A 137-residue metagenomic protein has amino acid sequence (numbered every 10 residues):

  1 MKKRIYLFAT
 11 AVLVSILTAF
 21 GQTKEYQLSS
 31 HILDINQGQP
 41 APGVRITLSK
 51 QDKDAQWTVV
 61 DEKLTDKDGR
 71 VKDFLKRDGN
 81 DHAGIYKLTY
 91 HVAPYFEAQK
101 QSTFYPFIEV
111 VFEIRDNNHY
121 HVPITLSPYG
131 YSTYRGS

Functional and structural regions predicted by a protein language model:
M1-R4: Positively charged n-region of N-terminal signal peptides that target proteins for export
L7-P42, K50, W57, T133 (+1 more regions): Beta-strand-rich domain onsets/edges
F8, G21, A83-S137: Feature of secretome-associated and extracellular-like proteins
R45-S49, K87-T89: Beta-strand signatures of extracellular beta-sandwich domains
L48, K67-D68, G79-N80: A short acidic/small-residue loop/turn micro-motif
D54-F74: Short, acidic Ser/Thr/Gly-rich low-complexity loop/linker segments typical of extracellular and cell-surface proteins
V60-L64, K76-D78, A98-Q99, E109-F112: Beta-strand-rich interaction surfaces with strong enrichment in secreted/lumenal proteins
K72-G84: Short Pro-Gly-centered beta-turn/loop motif in secreted/extracellular proteins
